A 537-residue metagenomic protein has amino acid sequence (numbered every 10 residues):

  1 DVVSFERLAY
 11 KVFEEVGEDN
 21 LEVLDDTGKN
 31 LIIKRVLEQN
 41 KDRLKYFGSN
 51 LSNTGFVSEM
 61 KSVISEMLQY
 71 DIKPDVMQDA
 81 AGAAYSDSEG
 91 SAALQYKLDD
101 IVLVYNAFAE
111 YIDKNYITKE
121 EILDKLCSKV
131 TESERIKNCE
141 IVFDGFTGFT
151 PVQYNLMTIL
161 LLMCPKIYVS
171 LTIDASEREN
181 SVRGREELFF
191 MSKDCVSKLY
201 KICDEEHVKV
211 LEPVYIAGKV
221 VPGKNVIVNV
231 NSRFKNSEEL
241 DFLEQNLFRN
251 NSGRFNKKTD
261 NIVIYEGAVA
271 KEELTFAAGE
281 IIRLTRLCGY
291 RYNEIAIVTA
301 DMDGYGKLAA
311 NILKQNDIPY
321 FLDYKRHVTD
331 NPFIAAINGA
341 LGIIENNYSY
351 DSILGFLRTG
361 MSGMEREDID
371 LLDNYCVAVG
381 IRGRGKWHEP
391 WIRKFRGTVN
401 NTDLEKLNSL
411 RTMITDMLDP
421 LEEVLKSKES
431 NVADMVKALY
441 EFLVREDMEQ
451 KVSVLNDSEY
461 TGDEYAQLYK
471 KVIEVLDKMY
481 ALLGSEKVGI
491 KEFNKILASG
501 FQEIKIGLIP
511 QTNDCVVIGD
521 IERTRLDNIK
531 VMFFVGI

Functional and structural regions predicted by a protein language model:
D1-I537: Polyanion-engaging groove/track-forming segments
